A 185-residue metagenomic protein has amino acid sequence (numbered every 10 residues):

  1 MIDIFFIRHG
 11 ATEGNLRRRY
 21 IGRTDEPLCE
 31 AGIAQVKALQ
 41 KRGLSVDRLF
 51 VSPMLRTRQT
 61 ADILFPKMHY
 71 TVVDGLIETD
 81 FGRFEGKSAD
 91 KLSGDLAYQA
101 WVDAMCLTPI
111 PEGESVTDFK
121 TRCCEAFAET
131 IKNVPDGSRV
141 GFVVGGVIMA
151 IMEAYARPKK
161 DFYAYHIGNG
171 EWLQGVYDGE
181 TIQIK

Functional and structural regions predicted by a protein language model:
I2, I7-M68: Active-site-proximal alpha-helix that buttresses catalytic centers in soluble enzyme cores
I4, S138-G146: Generic beta-sheet signal
P27, M68-G75, K160-G168: Short hydrophobic/aromatic-enriched beta-strand-loop microsegments
G43-S45, T130-S138: Glycine-rich phosphate-binding loop signature in dinucleotide/nucleotide-binding domains
V51-S52, T121, F142-V144: Short beta-strand scaffold positions
L64-R122: Phosphate-handling substructures
G146-A150, L173: GST superfamily/GST-like fold recognition
K159-Q183: Domain-level recognition of soluble alpha/beta enzyme cores, biased toward histidine phosphatases/phosphomutases
